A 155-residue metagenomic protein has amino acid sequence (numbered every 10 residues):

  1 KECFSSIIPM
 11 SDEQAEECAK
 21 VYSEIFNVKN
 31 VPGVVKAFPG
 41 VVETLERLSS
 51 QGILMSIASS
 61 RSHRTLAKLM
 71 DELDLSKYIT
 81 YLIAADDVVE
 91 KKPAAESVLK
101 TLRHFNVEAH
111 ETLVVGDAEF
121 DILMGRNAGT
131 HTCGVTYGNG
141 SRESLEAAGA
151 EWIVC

Functional and structural regions predicted by a protein language model:
K1-Q51, R64: N-terminal helical cap/lid subdomain that shapes the substrate entry/recognition surface in HAD-like hydrolases
E13-Q14, S76-Y81, A109-L113, E143: Short acidic capping loops at alpha-helix termini that bridge into adjacent secondary structure
K20, L75-K91: A short, structured active-site edge motif that brings together acidic residues
V42-S50, L102, I122-N127: Surface-exposed amphipathic alpha-helices with a cationic face
E46-R47, Q51-L54, T80-Y81, E111 (+2 more regions): Structural signature of beta-strand start/N-cap positions in the alpha/beta core of ABC transporter nucleotide-binding
S59-R61: Conserved phosphate-coupling serine/threonine residues in phosphotransfer and NTP-handling enzymes
K91-L123: Conserved Lys-Pro-Asp/Glu-containing loop-to-beta segment of HAD-superfamily phosphomonoesterases, centered on
L113-I153: Acidic, Mg2+-coordinating phosphoryl-transfer loop and its flanking beta/alpha structural elements, shared across
